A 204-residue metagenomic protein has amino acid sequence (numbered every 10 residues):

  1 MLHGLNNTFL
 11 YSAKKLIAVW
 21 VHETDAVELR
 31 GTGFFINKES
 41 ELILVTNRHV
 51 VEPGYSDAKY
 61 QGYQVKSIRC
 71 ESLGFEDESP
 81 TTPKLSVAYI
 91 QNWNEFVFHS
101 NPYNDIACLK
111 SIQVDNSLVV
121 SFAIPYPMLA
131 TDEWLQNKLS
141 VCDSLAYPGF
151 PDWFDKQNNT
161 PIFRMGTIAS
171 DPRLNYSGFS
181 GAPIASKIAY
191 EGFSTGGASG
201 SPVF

Functional and structural regions predicted by a protein language model:
T8-P83, A88, A107-V114, W134-N137 (+4 more regions): Catalytic histidine site
G54-S56, P151-T160, Y190-G196: Active-site loop architecture of trypsin-fold serine endopeptidases
K59-Y60, I124-P125, G200-F204: Extended Gly/Ser/Thr-rich low-complexity repeat segments, especially those forming or decorating extracellular
N116-L118, D155-I162, L174-A185: Gly/Ser-enriched beta-turn/beta-hairpin loop segments
S117, C142-L145, F193: Bergerat-fold GHKL/Histidine-kinase-like ATPase
V119-A130: Short, structured beta-strand/loop micro-motifs enriched in basic residues and often containing a Trp
M128-N158: Short glycine/Trp-rich loop-beta-loop segment that forms part of the substrate-binding cleft
A182-K187, E191-F204: Catalytic nucleophile loop of clan PA
